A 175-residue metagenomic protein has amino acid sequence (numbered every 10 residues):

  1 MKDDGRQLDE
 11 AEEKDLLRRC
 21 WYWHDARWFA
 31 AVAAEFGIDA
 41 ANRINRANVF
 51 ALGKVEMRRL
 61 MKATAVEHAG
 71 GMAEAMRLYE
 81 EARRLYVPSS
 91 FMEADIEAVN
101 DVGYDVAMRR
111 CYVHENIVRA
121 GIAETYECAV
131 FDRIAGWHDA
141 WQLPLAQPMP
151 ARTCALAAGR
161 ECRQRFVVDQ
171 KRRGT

Functional and structural regions predicted by a protein language model:
M1-Y104, Y112-A129, G136, P144-T175: N-terminal accessory segment detector
